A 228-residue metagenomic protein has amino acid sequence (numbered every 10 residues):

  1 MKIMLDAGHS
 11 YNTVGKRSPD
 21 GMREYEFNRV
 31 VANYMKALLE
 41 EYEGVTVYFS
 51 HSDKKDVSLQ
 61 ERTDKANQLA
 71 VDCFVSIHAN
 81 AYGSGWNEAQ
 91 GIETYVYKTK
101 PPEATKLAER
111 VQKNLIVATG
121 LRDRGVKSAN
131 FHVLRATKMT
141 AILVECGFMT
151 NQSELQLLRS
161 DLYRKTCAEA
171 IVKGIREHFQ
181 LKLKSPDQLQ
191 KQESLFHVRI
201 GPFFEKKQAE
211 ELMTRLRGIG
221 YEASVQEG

Functional and structural regions predicted by a protein language model:
K2, Y11-T13, P19-Q190: Active-site-proximal helix/loop segments of hydrolytic enzymes
G8: Extracellular repeat turn/loop positions enriched in glycine and acidic/polar residues, especially those that create
K184-G228: Solvent-exposed beta-strand motifs enriched in subsets of small alpha/beta binding domains, especially certain
